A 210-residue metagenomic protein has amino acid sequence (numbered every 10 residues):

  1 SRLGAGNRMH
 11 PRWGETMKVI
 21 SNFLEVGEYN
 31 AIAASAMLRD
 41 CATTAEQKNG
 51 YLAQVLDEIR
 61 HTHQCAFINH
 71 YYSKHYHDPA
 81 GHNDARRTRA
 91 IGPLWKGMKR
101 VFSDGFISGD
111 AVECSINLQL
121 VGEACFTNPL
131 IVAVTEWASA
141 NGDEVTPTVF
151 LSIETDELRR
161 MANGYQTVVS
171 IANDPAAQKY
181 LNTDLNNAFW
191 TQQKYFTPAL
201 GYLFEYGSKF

Functional and structural regions predicted by a protein language model:
S1-F210: Non-heme di-metal
